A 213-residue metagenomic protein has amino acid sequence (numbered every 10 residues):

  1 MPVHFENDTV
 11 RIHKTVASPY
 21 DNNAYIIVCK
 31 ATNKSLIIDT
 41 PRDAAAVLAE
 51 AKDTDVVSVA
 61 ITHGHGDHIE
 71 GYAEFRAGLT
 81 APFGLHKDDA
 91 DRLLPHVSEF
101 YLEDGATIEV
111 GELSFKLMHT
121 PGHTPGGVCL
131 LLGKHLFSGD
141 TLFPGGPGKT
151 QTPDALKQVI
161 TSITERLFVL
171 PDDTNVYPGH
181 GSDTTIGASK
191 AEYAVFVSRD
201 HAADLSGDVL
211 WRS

Functional and structural regions predicted by a protein language model:
P2-T54, C129-G139, P144: Conserved beta-strand hairpin/beta-sheet module of binuclear metal-dependent hydrolase folds, prominently
V3, I26, T107-E109, K116 (+2 more regions): Residue-level detector of beta-strand face positions
R11-T15, D104, L117: Short, P/G- and charge-enriched loop/turn segments at secondary-structure junctions
T15-A17, E99-F100, H119-P121: Short Gly/Pro-enriched turn/cap motifs at secondary-structure boundaries
D21, T32-S35, R42-K116, P147 (+2 more regions): Active-site HxH/HxHxD metal-binding segment of metal-dependent hydrolases
I38, L85, M118, G122 (+2 more regions): Active-site flanking residues adjacent to catalytic metal/cofactor-binding acidic residues
V59-I69, M118-P125, V176-D183: Histidine-centered catalytic micro-motifs
P125-S213: Metallo-beta-lactamase
